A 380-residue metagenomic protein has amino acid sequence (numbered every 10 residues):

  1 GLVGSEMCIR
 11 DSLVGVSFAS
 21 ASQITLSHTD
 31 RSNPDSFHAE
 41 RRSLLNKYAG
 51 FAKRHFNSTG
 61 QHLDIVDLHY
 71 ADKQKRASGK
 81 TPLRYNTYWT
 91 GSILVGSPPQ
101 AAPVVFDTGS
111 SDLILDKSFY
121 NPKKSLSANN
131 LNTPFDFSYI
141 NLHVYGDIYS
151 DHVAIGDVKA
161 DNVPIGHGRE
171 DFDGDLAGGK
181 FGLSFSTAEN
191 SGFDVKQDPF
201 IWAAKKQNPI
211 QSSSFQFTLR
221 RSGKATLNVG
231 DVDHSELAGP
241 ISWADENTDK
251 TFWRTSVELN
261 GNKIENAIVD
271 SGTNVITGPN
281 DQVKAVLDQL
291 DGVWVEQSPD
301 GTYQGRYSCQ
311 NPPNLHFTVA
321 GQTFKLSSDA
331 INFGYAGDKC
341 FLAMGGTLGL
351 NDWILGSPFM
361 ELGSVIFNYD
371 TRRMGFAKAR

Functional and structural regions predicted by a protein language model:
L2-I9: Short, small-residue-biased leader/transition segments that mark boundaries at the very start of proteins
R10-P103, A244-T248: Disordered propeptide/prodomain
S20-N57, E170-D171, N314-R380: Aspartic protease catalytic domain
K75, L83-R169, Q289, P312-H316: Signature of the N-terminal lobe/flap region of pepsin-like aspartyl proteases
I93-V95, A102-D107, L113-L115, A267-S271 (+3 more regions): Short hydrophobic beta-strand that contains or immediately precedes a catalytic carboxylate
F119-P134, I201-A204, W243-D245, K284-D300: Cytochrome P450 catalytic domain signature, combining two hallmark sequence patches
V158-D249, D338-R380: Aspartic protease core domain of the pepsin/retropepsin superfamily
E265-S308: Extracytoplasmic, non-cytosolic globular domains
